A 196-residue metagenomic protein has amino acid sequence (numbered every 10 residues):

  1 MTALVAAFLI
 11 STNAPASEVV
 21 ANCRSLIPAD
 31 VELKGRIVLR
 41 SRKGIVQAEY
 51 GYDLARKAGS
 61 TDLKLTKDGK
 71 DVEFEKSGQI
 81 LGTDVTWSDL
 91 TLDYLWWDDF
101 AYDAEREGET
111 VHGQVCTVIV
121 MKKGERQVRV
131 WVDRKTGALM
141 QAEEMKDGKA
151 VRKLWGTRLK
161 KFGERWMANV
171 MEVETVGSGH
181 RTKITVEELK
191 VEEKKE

Functional and structural regions predicted by a protein language model:
L4-G44: N-terminal leader/targeting segments and the immediate start of mature chains
T12-P28, K67-V128, R134, M145-A150 (+2 more regions): Flexible, processing/modification-adjacent segments and terminal tails in exported/periplasmic/extracellular proteins
I27-P28, R36-R40, G69, V111-H112 (+2 more regions): Non-transmembrane domains of secretory- and envelope-associated proteins
K34-G69: N-terminal, post-signal-peptide region of Sec/Tat-exported proteins
Y52-K57, Y102-T110, V130, T157-K160: Short, exposed beta-strand/loop patches in secreted or surface proteins that constitute
D53-A58, V128-E144, T185-E196: A short, surface-exposed beta-strand/turn
